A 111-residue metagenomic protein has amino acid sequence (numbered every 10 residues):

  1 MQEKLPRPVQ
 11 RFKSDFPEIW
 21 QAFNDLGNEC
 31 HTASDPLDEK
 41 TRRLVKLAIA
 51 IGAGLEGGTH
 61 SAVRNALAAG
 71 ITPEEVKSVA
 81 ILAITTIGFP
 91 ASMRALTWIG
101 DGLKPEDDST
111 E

Functional and structural regions predicted by a protein language model:
M1-T41, R94-E111: Acidic, glycine/proline-rich low-complexity segments that act as flexible tails and inter-domain linkers
K13, S34-D35, G52-E56, G70 (+1 more regions): Residues at alpha-helix boundaries and short interhelical turns
F23, G27, L44-I51, V79-T86: Short alpha-helical scaffolding segments that buttress acidic/His motifs in well-ordered protein cores
N24, K46, H60, R64 (+1 more regions): Predominant activation on well-ordered alpha-helical scaffold segments within soluble catalytic domains
L37, L44-L47, L67: Generic leucine side-chain signal with a strong bias for well-ordered alpha-helical environments
A53-I81: Mid-chain, well-packed structural core segment of small domains
R64-I71, I87, W98-D107: Short alpha-helical linear motifs
K77-G102: C-terminal structural segments of small proteins and small subunits
